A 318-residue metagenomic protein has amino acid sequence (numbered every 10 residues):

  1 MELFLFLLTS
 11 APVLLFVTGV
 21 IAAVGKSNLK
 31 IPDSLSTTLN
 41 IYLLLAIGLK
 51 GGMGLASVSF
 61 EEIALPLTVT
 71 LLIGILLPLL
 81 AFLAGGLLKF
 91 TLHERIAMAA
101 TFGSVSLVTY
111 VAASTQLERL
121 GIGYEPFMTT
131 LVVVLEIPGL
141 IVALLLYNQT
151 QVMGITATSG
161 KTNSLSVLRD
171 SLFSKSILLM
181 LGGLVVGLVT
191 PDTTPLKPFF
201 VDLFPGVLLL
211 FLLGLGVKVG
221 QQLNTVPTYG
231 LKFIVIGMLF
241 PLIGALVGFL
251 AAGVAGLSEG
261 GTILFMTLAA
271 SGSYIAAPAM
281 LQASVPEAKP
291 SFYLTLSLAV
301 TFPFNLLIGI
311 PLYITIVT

Functional and structural regions predicted by a protein language model:
M1-A22, K30-D33, F60-L203, V207-L215 (+3 more regions): Alpha-helical transmembrane segments of multi-pass small-molecule/ion transporters
P12-L15, A23-K26, L39, L49-M53 (+2 more regions): Multi-pass alpha-helical transmembrane bundle typical of ion/small-solute transporters and intramembrane aspartyl
N28-L29, M53, K218-G230, E287: Juxtamembrane membrane-water interface segments of multi-pass membrane proteins, especially cytoplasmic-side
S36: N-terminal glycine-rich anion-binding loop in soluble enzyme alpha/beta folds
Y42-L43, I47-L72: An N-terminal, globular interaction/scaffold subdomain
Y42-L45, F240-G244: Short N-terminal helix-initiation segments at or just after the protein's N-terminus
K50, V108, K218: Gly/Ser/Thr-rich beta-alpha loop segments that engage phosphate groups in nucleotides
